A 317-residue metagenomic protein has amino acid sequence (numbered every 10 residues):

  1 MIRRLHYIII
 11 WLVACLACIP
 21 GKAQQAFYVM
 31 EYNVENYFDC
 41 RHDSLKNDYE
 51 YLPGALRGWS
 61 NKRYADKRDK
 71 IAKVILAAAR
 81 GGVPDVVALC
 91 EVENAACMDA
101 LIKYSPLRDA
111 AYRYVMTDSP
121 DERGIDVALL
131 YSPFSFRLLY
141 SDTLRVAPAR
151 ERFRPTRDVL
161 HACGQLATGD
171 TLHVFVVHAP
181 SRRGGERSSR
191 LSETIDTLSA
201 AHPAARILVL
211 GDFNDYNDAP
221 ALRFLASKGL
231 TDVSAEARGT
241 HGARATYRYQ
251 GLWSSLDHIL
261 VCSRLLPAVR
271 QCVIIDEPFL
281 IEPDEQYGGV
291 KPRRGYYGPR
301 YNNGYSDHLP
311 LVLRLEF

Functional and structural regions predicted by a protein language model:
M1-Q25: Bacterial Sec-dependent N-terminal signal peptides
K22-A111, V115-I125, Y287-K291: N-terminal, active-site-proximal structural segment of metallo-dependent hydrolase catalytic domains
Y28-N36, Y140-S141, T171-S181: Active-site-proximal beta-strand elements of phosphoester/diester hydrolases
V29-V34, W59, Y64-K67, I71-M98 (+6 more regions): Active-site beta-strand/loop signature of hydrolases that rely on acidic residues for catalysis
D39-C40, A96-D99, R123-D126, R183-G184 (+3 more regions): Extracytoplasmic/secreted cell-surface and envelope-processing proteins
L45, G164-E193: Metal-dependent phosphoester/phosphodiester hydrolase catalytic core
V92-T171: Structured beta-strand-rich core segments of catalytic domains in phosphoester-bond hydrolases
I195-I207, D215-F317: Metal-dependent phosphoester-hydrolase catalytic domains
